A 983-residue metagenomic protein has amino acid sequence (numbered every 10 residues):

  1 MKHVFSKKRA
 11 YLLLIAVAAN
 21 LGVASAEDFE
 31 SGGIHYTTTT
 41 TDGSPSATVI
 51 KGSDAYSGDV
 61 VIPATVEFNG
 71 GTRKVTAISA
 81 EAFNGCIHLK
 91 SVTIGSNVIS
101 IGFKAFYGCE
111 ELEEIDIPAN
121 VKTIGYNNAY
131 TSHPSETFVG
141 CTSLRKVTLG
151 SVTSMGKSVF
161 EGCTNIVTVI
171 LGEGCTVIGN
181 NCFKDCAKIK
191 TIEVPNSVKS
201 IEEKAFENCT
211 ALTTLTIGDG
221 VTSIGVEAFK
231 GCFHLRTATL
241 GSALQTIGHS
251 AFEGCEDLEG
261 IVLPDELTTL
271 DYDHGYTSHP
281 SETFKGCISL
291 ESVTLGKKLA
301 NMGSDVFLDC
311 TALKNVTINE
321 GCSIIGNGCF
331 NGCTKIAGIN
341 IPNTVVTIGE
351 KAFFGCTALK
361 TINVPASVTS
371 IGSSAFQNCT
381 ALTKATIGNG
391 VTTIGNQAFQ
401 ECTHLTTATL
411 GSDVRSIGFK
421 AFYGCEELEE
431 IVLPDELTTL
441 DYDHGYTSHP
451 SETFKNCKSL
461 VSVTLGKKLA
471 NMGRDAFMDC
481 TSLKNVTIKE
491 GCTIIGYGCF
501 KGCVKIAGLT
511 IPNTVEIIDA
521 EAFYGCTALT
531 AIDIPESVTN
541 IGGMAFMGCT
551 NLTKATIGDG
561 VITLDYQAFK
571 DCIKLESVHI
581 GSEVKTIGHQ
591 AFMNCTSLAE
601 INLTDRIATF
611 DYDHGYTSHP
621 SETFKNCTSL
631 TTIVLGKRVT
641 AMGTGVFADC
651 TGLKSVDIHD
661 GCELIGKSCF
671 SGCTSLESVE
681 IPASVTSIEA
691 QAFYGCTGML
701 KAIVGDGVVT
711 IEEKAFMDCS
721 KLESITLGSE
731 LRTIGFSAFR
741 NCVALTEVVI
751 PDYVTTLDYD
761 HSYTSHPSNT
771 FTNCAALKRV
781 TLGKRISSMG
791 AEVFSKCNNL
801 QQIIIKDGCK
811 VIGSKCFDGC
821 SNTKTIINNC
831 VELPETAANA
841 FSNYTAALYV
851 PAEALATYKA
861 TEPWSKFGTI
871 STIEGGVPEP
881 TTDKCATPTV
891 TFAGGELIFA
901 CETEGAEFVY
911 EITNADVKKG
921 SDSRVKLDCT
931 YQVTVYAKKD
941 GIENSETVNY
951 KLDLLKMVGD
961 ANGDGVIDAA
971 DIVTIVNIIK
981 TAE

Functional and structural regions predicted by a protein language model:
K2-L12: Bacterial N-terminal signal peptides that target proteins for export
Y11-N20: Bacterial N-terminal signal peptides
A24-D28: Boundary at the C-terminal end of the N-terminal hydrophobic targeting segment
G33, A55-A77, I87-S100, E110-Y126 (+31 more regions): Structural signature of tandem-repeat unit edges
S79-A82, F103-Y107, S135-V139, G156-E161 (+28 more regions): Consensus positions within tandem repeat domains that build extended binding/scaffold surfaces
G876-M957: Short, compositionally stereotyped local motifs that mark structural "simplifiers"
A961-E983: Alpha-helical segments with a strong preference for the paired helices of cellulosomal dockerin domains
